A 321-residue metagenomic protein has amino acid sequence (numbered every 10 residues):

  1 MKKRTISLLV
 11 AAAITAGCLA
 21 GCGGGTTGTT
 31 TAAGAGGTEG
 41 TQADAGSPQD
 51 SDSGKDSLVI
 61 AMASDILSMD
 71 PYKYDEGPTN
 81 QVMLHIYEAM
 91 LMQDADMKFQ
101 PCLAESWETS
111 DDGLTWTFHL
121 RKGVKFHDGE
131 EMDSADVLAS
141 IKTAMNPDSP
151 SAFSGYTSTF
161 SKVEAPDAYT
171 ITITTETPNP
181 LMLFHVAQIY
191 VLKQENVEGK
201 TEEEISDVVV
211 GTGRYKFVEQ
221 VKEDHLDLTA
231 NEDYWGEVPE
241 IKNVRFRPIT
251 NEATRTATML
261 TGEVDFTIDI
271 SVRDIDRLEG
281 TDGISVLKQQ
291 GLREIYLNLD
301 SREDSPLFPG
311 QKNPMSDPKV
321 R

Functional and structural regions predicted by a protein language model:
M1-S57, S68-P71, K98, T109 (+4 more regions): Short, low-complexity disordered leader/linker segments with a strong preference for bacterial N-terminal type II
A61-D111, K142, V210: N-terminal lobe/hinge region of extracytoplasmic solute-binding protein
S64-N80, L103-A104, E130, M182-I189 (+2 more regions): A structural "hinge/loop" feature
K98, V186-P239, N243: Gly/Pro-rich hinge or "lid" segments in bacterial periplasmic/extracellular proteins
E105-S149, T172, R255-T258, P314-S316: Aromatic- and charge-enriched surface segment that lines or borders ligand/interaction sites
D133-S140, A168-T172, G213-R214, I241-N243 (+1 more regions): Alpha-helical secondary-structure segments
S154-N196: Surface-exposed binding/hinge segments that line and control ligand-binding clefts or catalytic entry sites
E232-R277: Ligand-site clamp/hinge motif
